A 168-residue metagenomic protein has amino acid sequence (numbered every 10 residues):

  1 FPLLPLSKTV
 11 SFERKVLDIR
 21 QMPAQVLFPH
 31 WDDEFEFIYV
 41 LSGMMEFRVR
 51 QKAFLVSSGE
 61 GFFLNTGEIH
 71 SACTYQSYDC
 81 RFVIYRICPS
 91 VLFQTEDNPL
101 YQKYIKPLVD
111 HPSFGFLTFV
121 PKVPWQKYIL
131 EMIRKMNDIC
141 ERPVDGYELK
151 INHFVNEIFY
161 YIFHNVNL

Functional and structural regions predicted by a protein language model:
F1-E13, C73-N137: A hydrophobic/aromatic-rich effector-binding and dimerization subdomain of bacterial HTH-type transcriptional regulators
F1-G61, E68, Q102-K103, S113-F116: Generic protein-terminus/edge-of-domain signal
V16-D18, V109, I162: Hydrophobic aliphatic residues
E36-I38, I84, E157: Residues embedded in well-ordered beta-strands
L64-N65, I87: A conserved hydrophobic position in a structured secondary element of the catalytic/binding core that shapes
N65-G67, C73: Residue-level recognition of conserved beta-strand edge/terminus positions
V120-L168: An amphipathic alpha-helical interaction segment
